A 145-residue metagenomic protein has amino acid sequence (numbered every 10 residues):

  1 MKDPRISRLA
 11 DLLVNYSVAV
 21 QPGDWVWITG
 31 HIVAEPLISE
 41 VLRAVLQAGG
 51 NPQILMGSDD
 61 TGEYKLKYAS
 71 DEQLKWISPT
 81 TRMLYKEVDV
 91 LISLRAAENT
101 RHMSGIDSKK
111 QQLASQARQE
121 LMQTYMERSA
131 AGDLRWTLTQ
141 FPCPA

Functional and structural regions predicted by a protein language model:
M1-A145: Active-site bordering "gate/hinge" segments that shape substrate access to catalytic or cofactor-binding pockets
